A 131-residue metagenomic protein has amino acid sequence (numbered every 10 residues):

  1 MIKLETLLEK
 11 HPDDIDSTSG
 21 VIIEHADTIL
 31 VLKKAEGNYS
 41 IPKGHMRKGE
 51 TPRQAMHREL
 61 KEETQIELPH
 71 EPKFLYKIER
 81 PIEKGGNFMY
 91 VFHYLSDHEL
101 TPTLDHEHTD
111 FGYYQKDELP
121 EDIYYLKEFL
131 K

Functional and structural regions predicted by a protein language model:
M1-G20: Acidic, metal-coordinating catalytic segment for phosphate/diphosphate chemistry, firing primarily on the Nudix
D13, V21, V31, P102-L104: Short secondary-structure boundary/capping segments
D16-S17, H25, I78-T101, D110-E118 (+1 more regions): Active-site-adjacent beta-strand/loop module that shapes the phosphate/pyrophosphate-binding cleft
E24-E63: Conserved Nudix-box catalytic region and its N-terminal flanking loop in Nudix hydrolases and closely related
E67-K77: A short coil-to-beta-strand element that immediately follows conserved catalytic motifs
E99-L104, I123: Substrate-binding/catalytic groove segments of enzymes that remodel or degrade extracellular structural polymers
E121-K131: Charged phosphate-binding loop/patch that engages nucleotide di/tri-phosphates or the phosphate backbone of nucleic
